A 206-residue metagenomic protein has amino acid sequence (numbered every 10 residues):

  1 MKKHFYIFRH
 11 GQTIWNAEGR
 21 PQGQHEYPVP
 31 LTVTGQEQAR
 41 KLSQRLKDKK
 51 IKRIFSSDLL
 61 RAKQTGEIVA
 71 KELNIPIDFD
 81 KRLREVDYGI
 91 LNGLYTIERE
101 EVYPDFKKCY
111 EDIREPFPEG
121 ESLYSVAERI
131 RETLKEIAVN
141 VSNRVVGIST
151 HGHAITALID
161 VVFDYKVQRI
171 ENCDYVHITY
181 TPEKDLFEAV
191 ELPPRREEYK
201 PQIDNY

Functional and structural regions predicted by a protein language model:
M1-H4, R45, F79, V86-E98 (+3 more regions): Acidic, low-complexity terminal tails and accessory targeting/binding regions of phosphate-metabolizing enzymes
K3, F8, Q12-I75: Active-site-proximal alpha-helix that buttresses catalytic centers in soluble enzyme cores
F8, D80, S149: Generic enzyme active-site microenvironment
V29-P30, E72-R129, E188-P193, P201-Y206: Phosphate-handling substructures
R40-K47, A127, R131-V139, I159: Generic structural signal for well-ordered alpha-helical scaffold segments
S56-S57, E128, S149-T150: Short beta-strand scaffold positions
R61, A154-I155: Alpha-helix capping/helix-boundary segments
R144-H153: A glycine-rich beta-strand to alpha-helix segment that forms a phosphate/ribose-binding loop at ligand/cofactor sites
